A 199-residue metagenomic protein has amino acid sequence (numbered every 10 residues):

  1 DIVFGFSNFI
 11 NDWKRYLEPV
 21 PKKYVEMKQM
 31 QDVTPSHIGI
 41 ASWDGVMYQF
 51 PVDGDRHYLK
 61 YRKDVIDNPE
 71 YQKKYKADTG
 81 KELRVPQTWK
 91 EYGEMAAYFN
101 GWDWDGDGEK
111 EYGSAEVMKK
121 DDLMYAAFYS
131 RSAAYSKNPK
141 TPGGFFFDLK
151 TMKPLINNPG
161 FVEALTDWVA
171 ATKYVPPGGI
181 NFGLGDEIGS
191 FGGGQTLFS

Functional and structural regions predicted by a protein language model:
D1-G5, G193-S199: Alpha-to-beta junction loops
F6-K60, D67, Q87, A127: Hinge/lid segment of periplasmic solute-binding proteins
F9, W13-Y16, R62, T88-M95 (+4 more regions): Stable alpha-helical elements in mature extracytoplasmic
R15-E18, V25, D64, N68-Y71 (+3 more regions): Sec-exported extracytoplasmic/periplasmic mature domains
D78-V85, T151-L155: Second-shell loop/turn segments in exported
T79, D103-K110: Acidic, glycine-anchored loop motifs typical of Ca2+
Q87-E91, G179-G193: Short helix-initiation/N-cap motifs at beta->coil->alpha
E91-A97, A127, A134-N181: Glycine-centered hinge/linker elements that transmit conformational signals in sensory and ligand-binding systems
